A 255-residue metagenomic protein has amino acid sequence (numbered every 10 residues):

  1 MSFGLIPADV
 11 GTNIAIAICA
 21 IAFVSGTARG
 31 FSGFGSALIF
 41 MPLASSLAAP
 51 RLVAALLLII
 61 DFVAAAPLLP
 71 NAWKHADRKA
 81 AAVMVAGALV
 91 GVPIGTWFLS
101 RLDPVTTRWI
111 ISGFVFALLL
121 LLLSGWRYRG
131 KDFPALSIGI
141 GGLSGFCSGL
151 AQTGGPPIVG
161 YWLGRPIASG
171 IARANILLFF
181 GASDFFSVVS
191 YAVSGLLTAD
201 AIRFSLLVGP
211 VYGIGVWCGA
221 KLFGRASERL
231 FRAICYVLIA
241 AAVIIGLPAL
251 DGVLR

Functional and structural regions predicted by a protein language model:
M1-N13, R255: Short, strongly hydrophobic alpha-helical membrane anchors
F3, A65-W73, T96, I110-A135 (+2 more regions): Transmembrane helix exit motif
F3, I14-S32, S36-A82, G145 (+2 more regions): Small-residue-rich hydrophobic segments that form or flank transmembrane alpha-helices in multi-pass membrane proteins
A15, C19, A55-L58, S112-V115 (+3 more regions): Residues within membrane-spanning alpha-helices of integral membrane proteins, especially the hydrophobic core/packing
R51-S124: Membrane helix-loop-helix hairpins that form the core translocation module of multi-pass transporters
D77-A88, R108-F114, D132-G142, I171-L177 (+1 more regions): Cytoplasmic-side transmembrane-helix entry/capping segments in multi-pass membrane proteins
F98-L99, P104, R108, S148-T153 (+2 more regions): Hydrophobic alpha-helical transmembrane segments in multi-pass integral membrane proteins
C218-I239: Interfacial loop-to-transmembrane junctions
